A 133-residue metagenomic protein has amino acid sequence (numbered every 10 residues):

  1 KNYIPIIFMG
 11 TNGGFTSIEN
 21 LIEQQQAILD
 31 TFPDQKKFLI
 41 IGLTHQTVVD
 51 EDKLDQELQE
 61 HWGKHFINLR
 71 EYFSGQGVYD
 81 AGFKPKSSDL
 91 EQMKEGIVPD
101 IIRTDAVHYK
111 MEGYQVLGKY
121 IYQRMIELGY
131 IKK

Functional and structural regions predicted by a protein language model:
K1-K133: Alpha-helical cap/lid subdomain in secreted, periplasmic, or secretory-pathway luminal O-acyl-processing enzymes
